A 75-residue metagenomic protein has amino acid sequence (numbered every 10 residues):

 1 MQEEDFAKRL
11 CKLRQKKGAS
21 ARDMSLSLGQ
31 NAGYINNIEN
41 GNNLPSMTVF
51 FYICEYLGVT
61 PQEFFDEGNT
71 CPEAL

Functional and structural regions predicted by a protein language model:
M1-K16: A short, Lys/Arg-rich alpha-helix, primarily the initiator
R9, S20, S46-V49, T60: Residues that mark the N-terminal boundary/hinge immediately upstream of a DNA-recognition element
Q15, G29, N40-N42, N69: Residue-level detection of the helix-turn-helix DNA-binding "recognition helix"
Q15, L26, E55: Alpha-helical residues within the helix-turn-helix
G18-N37: Short alpha-helical DNA-recognition segment
N42-E55: Short, basic-rich loop-to-helix N-cap that marks the start of a DNA-contacting helix
E55, E63-L75: Short, charged recognition helix plus adjacent turn of helix-turn-helix-like nucleic-acid-binding domains
